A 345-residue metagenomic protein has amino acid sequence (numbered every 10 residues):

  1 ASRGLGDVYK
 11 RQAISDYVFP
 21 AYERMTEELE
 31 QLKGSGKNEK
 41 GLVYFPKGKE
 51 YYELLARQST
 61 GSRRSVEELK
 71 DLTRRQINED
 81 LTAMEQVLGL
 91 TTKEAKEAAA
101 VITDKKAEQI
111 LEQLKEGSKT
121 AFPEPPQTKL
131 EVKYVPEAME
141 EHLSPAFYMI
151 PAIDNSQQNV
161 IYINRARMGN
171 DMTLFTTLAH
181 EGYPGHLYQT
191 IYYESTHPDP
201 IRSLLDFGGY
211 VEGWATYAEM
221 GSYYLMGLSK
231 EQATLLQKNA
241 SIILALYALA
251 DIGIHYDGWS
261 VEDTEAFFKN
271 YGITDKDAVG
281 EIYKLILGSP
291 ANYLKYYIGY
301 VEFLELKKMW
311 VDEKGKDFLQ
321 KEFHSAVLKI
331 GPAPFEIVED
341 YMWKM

Functional and structural regions predicted by a protein language model:
A1-L5, Y9: Single conserved hydrophobic/aromatic residue that forms the stacking wall/gate of nucleotide- or nucleobase-binding
K10, I14-Y17: Non-transmembrane, amphipathic alpha-helical segments
I14, L29-L111, G117: Fold-level signature of zinc-dependent metallopeptidase catalytic domains
Y22-T26: Extended acidic/polar, glycine-enriched regions that form or flank non-catalytic beta-rich accessory modules
R75-E79, T91-M345: Long, His/Glu/Asp-enriched segments that create or flank divalent metal/ion-associated functional microenvironments
